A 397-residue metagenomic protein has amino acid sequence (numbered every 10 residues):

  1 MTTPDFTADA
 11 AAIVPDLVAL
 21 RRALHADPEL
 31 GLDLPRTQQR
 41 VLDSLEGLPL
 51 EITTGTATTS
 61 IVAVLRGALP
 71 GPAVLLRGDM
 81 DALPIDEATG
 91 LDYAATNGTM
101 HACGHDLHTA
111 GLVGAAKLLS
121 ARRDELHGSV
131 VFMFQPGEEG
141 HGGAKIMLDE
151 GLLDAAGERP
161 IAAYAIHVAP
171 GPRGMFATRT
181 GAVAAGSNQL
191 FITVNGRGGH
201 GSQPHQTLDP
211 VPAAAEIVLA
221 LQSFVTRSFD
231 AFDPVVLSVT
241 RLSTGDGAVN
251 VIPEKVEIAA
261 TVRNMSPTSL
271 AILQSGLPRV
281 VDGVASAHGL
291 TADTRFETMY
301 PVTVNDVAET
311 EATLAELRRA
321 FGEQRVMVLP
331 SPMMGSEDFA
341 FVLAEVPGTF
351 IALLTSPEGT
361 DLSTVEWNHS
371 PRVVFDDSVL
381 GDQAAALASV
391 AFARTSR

Functional and structural regions predicted by a protein language model:
T2, I13-D16, L20, D33-S44 (+19 more regions): General structural feature for long, well-ordered alpha-helical segments within catalytic domains of soluble enzymes
T2-A102, D106, A110-H127: Acidic/His- and Gly-rich active-site-bordering loop/insert found across diverse amide/peptide-bond hydrolases
L24, A63, L76, H105 (+8 more regions): Divalent metal-coordination and catalytic microenvironments
P49, E158-A162, P347: Conserved acidic residues
I61-V62, L83-M100, D106-L107, D124-P253 (+1 more regions): Histidine/acidic-residue-rich, glycine-tolerant segments that coordinate divalent metal ions
L75-R77, H167, L190-I192, F350-T355: Non-cysteine beta-strand/loop elements that form the S-adenosyl-L-methionine
A215-R397: Metal-dependent amide/peptide-bond hydrolase catalytic core, centered on the "pita-bread" metallohydrolase fold
